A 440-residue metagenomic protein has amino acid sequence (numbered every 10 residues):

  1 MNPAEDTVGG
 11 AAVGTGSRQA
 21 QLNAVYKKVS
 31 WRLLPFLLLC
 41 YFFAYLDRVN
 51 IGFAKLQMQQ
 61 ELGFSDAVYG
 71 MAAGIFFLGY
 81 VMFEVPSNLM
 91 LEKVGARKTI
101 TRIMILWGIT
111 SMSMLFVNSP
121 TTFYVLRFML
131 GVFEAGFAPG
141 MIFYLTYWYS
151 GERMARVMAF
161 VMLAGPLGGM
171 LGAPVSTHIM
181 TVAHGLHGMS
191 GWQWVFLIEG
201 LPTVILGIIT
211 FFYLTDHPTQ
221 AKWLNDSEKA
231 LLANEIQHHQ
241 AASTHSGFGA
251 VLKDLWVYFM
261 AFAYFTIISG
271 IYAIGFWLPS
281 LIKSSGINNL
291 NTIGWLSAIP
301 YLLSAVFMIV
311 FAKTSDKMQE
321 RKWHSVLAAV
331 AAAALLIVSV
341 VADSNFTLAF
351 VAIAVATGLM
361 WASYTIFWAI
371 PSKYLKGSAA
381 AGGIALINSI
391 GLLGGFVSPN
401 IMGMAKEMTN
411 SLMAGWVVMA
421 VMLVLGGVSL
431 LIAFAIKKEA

Functional and structural regions predicted by a protein language model:
I51-G52, G249-M308, Y364, W368 (+1 more regions): Extracytoplasmic gate region of multi-pass secondary transporters
G63, G95, F116-T122, F133 (+4 more regions): Helix-breaking motifs and short loop linkers at transmembrane-helix boundaries and internal kinks in secondary membrane
M82-T121: Conserved MFS/SLC helix-loop-helix module at the cytosolic interface between two early adjacent transmembrane helices
F83-G95, F307-E320, K406: Helix-to-loop junctions at the C-terminal end of transmembrane segments in multipass secondary transporters
E92-M104, D316-A329: Cytoplasmic membrane-interface "Motif A"-like loop-to-helix N-cap segments of 12-TM Major Facilitator Superfamily
L126-L163: Cytoplasmic helix-loop-helix junction between adjacent transmembrane helices in 12-TM secondary transporters
R156-T181, P202-T203, N388-S398: Glycine-rich segments within core transmembrane alpha-helices of 12-TM secondary carriers
R321-I370: C-terminal transmembrane helical hairpin of 12-TM major facilitator-type secondary transporters
